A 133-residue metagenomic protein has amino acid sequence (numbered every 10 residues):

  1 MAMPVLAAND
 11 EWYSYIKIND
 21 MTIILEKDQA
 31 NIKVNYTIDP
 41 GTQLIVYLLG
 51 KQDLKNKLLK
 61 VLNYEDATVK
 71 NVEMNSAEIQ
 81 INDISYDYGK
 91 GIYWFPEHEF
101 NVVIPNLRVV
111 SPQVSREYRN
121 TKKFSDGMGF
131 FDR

Functional and structural regions predicted by a protein language model:
M3-R133: Lumenal/extracellular ectodomains and adaptor appendage modules of the eukaryotic vesicle/secretory system
